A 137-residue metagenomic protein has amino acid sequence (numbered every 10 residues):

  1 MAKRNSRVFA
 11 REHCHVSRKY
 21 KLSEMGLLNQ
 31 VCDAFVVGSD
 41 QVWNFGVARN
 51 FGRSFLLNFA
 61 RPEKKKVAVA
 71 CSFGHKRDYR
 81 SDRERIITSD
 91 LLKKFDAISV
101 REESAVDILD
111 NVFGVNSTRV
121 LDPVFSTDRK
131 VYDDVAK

Functional and structural regions predicted by a protein language model:
M1-D90, K137: Aromatic- and Gly/Pro-rich donor/ligand-binding loops that form nucleotide- or phosphate-bearing donor binding pockets
V42, S104-A105: Alpha-helix capping/helix-boundary segments
P62, K94, V112-N116: Short, structured coil segments at secondary-structure junctions
A70-F73, E102, F113, L121: Short, structured patches in soluble enzyme cores that scaffold and shape functional sites
F95-E102: A short beta-strand/loop micro-motif in the catalytic core of glycosyltransferases that engages the nucleotide-sugar
V106-F125: Helix-loop-beta element that forms the nucleotide-linked donor phosphate-binding surface in glycosyltransferases
V131-K137: A short helix/loop element that forms part of the nucleotide-sugar donor recognition site in Leloir-type
